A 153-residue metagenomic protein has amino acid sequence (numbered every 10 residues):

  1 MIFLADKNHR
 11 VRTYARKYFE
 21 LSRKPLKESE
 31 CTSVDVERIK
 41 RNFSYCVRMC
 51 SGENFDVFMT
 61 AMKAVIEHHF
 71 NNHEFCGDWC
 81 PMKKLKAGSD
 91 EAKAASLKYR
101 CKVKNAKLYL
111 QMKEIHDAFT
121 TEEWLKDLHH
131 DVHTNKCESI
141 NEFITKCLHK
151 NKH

Functional and structural regions predicted by a protein language model:
M1, N8-V11, R23-H153: Acidic/histidine-rich catalytic cores and adjacent linkers of DNA breakage/strand-transfer/modification proteins
T13-F19: Short, charged, surface-exposed secondary-structure boundary motifs
